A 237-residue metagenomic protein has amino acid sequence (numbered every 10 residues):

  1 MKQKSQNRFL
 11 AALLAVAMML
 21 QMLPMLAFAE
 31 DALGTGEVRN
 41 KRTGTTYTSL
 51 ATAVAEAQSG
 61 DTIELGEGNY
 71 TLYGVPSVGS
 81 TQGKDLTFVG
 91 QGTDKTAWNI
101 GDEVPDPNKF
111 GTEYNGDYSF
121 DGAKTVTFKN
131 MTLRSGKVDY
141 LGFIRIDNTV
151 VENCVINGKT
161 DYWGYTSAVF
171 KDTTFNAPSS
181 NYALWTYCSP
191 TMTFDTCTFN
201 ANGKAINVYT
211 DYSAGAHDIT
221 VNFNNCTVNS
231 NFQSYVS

Functional and structural regions predicted by a protein language model:
K2-L13: Bacterial N-terminal signal peptides that target proteins for export
L14, M18-M22: Hydrophobic core
M22-T35: Sec-dependent signal peptide cleavage junction
A32-T71: Acidic Gly/Asp/Thr-rich repetitive segments characteristic of extracellular carbohydrate-active and adhesion proteins
T62-L86, Q91-G101, L133-V138: N-terminal extracellular ligand-recognition/capping segment immediately after the signal peptide
V78-T87, N115-T132, L141-N153, K159-P178 (+3 more regions): Surface-exposed loop/turn motifs in large extracellular/passenger domains
I100-G116: Surface-exposed intrinsically disordered loops and tails
